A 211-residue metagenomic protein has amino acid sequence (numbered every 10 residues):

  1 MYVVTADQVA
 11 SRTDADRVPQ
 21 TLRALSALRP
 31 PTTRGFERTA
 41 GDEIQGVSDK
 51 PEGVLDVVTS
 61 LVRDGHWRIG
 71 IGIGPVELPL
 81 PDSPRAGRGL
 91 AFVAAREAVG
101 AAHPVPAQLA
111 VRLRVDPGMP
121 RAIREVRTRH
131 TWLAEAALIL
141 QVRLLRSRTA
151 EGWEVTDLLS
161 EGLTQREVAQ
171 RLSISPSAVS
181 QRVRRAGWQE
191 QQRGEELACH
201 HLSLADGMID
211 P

Functional and structural regions predicted by a protein language model:
M1-A107: DNA-contacting interfaces and partner/effector-binding or oligomerization modules in DNA-centric proteins
F92-S147, E195, C199-P211: Linker/hinge segments immediately adjacent to helix-turn-helix/homeobox DNA-binding domains
V93-E97, W153, S177: Residues on a specific face of well-ordered alpha-helices
L145-G152, L159: Short helix-coil-helix linker/hinge
Q165-I174, V179: Short alpha-helical "recognition helix" segments of helix-turn-helix
S180-Q181, R185: Key DNA-contacting residues within the recognition helix of helix-turn-helix
